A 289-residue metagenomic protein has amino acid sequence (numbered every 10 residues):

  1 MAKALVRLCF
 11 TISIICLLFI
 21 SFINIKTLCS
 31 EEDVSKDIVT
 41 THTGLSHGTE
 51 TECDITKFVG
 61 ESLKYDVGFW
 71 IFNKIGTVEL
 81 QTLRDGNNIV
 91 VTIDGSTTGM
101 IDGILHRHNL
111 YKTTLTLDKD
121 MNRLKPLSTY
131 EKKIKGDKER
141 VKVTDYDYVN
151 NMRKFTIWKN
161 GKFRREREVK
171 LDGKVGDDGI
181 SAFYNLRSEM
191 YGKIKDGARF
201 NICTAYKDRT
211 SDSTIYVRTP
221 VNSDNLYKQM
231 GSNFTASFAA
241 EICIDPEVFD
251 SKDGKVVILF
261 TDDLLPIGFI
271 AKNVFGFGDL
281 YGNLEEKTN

Functional and structural regions predicted by a protein language model:
A2-I12: Bacterial N-terminal signal peptides that target proteins for export
K3, S30-E32, G176-D177: Intrinsic disorder/low-complexity signal
T11-S21: Bacterial N-terminal signal peptides
S21-T27: Membrane-interface motif at the C-terminal end of an N-terminal transmembrane signal
L28-Y148, G192-N289: Acidic, serine/threonine-rich low-complexity disordered tracts
E139-T204: A charged, solvent-exposed segment within the mature domains of Sec-exported extracytoplasmic proteins
